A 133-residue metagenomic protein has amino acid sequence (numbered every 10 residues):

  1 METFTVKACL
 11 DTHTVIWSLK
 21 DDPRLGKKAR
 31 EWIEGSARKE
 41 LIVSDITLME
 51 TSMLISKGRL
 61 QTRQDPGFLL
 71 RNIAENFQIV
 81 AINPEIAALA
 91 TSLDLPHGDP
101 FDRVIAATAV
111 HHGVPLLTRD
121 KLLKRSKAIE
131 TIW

Functional and structural regions predicted by a protein language model:
M1-T3, N76, A106-W133: Acidic, PIN/NYN-like endoribonuclease modules and their adjacent C-terminal/linker elements
M1-V43, K57-R71, H112, L122 (+1 more regions): Short, well-structured N-terminal submotif of metal-dependent ribonuclease cores
T14, T47-L48, I86, I105 (+1 more regions): Alpha-helix capping/helix-boundary segments
W17-S18, S52-L54, A88-T91: A short acidic, helix-capping loop that chelates divalent metal ions and anchors anionic groups
F68-L95: Acidic catalytic patch
F101: Acidic donor-binding loop at a coil-to-helix junction in glycosyltransferase catalytic cores that engages
